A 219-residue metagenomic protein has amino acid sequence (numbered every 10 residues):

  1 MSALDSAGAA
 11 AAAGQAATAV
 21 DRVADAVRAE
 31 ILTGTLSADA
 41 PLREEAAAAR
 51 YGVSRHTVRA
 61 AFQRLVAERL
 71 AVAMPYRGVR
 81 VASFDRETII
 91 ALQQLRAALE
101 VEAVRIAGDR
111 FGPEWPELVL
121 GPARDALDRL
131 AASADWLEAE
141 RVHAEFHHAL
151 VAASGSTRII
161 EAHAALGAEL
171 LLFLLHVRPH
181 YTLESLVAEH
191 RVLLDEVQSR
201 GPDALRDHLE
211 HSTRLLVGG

Functional and structural regions predicted by a protein language model:
M1-D109, R214-G219: Short linear motifs at protein or domain termini
A24, I89-L92, E100, P116 (+5 more regions): A general structural signal for well-ordered alpha-helical segments in protein cores
E30, R129-S133, V151-A153, E196-V197: Hydrophobic side-chain positions on well-ordered alpha-helices, corresponding to helix-helix packing/interface faces
L95-G108, A144-Y181: Hydrophobic, amphipathic alpha-helical faces that serve as interaction scaffolds
L99, P122-A126, D135, V142-A149 (+4 more regions): Amphipathic coiled-coil alpha-helices
E100-R129: Amphipathic alpha-helical dimerization/coiled-coil segments that flank or bridge DNA-binding/regulatory modules
R124, L175-G219: C-terminal all-alpha effector/ligand-binding and dimerization domain of prokaryotic HTH-type transcriptional repressors
L137, T157-E161, D203-D207: Short, solvent-exposed positions on alpha-helices
